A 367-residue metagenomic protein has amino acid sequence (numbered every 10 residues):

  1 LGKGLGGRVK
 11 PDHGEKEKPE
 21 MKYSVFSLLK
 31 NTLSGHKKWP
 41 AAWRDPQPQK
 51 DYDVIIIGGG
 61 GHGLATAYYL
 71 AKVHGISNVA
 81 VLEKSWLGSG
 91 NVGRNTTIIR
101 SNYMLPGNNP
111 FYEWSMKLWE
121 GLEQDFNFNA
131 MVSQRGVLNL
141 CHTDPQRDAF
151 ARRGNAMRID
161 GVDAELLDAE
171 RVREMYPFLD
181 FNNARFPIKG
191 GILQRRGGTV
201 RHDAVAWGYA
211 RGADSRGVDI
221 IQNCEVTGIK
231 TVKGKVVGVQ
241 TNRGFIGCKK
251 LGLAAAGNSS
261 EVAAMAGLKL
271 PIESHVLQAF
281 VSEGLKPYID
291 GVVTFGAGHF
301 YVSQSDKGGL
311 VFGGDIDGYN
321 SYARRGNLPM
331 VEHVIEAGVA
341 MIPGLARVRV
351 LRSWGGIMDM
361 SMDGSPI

Functional and structural regions predicted by a protein language model:
K18-V54, Y69-S77: Extreme N-terminal leader/targeting segments of oxidoreductases
G59-H62, K84: Glycine-rich Rossmann-fold phosphate-binding loop(s) that bind the pyrophosphate of adenine dinucleotide cofactors
A71-V92: Glycine-rich FAD pyrophosphate-binding loop
T96-F178, H299, P329, A337-V339: Dinucleotide-binding Rossmann-like beta1-alpha1 core, especially the glycine-rich loop that anchors the ADP
P110-E113, L140-A149, I192-R211, I221 (+1 more regions): Short beta-strand to alpha-helix junction loop
G191-K250: Helical element adjacent to the flavin cofactor pocket in flavoenzyme catalytic cores
T241-D290: Central helical "cap/lid" subdomain
G284-I367: Active-site lid/adjacent beta-loop-alpha segment flanking the redox-cofactor pocket in flavoenzymes
